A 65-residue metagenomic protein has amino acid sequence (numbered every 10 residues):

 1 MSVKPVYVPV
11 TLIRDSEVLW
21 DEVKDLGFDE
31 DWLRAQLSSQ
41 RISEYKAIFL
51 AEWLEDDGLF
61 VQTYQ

Functional and structural regions predicted by a protein language model:
M1-Q65: Terminal domain-initiation and capping elements
